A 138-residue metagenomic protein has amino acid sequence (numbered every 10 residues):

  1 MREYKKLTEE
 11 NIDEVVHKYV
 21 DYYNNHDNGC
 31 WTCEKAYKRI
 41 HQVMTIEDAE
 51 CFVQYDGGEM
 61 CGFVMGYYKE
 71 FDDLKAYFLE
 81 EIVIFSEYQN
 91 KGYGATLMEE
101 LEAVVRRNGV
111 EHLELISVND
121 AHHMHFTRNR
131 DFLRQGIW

Functional and structural regions predicted by a protein language model:
M1-H17: A short beta-loop-alpha structural element at the N-terminal edge of CoA-dependent acyl/N-acetyltransferase catalytic
E9, V20-H41: Conserved GNAT-fold acetyl-CoA-binding loop/helix
H41-V53: A short helix-loop-beta-strand connector motif used in the catalytic cores of GNAT acetyltransferases and, in some
V53, E59-Y68, A76-F78, V83: Conserved beta-strand in the GNAT
K69-L79, Q89, E111, Q135: A conserved beta-turn-beta hairpin within the catalytic core of GNAT-like acetyltransferases that forms part
I84, N90-A103, N129: Conserved acetyl-CoA-binding loop-helix of GNAT-fold acetyltransferases
E114-H125: Conserved beta-strand-loop-alpha-helix junction that forms the acyl-donor binding cleft
T127-I137: Conserved acetyl-CoA-binding loop of GNAT-fold acetyltransferases
